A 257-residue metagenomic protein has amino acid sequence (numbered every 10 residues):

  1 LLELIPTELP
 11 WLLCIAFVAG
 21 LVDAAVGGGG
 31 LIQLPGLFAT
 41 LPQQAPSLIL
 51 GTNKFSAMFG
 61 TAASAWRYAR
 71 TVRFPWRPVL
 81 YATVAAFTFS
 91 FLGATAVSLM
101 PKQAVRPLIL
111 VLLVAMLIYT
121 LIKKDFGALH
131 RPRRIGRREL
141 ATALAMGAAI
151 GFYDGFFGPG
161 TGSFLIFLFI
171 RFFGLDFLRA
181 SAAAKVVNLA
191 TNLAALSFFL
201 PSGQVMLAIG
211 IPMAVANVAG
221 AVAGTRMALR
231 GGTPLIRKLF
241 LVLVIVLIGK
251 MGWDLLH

Functional and structural regions predicted by a protein language model:
L1-A45, H130-S181: Selected transmembrane alpha-helices and immediately adjacent juxtamembrane segments of polytopic inner-membrane
E8-L12, P78, A82, R106-I109 (+2 more regions): Residue-level signature of transmembrane alpha-helical entry/exit and packing/kink sites in multi-pass membrane
C14, V18, F59-A62, V84 (+8 more regions): Lipid-exposed faces of alpha-helical membrane segments in multi-pass integral membrane proteins
A39-T40, S98, P107, F167-R171 (+4 more regions): Transmembrane helix-loop junction
Q44-N53, R77-Y81, G174-K185: Membrane-interface alpha-helices at helix entry/exit sites of multi-pass transporters
G51-A104, N192-L235, V242: Selective hydrophobic functional segments
A63-R73, A94, K102, L110-I135 (+1 more regions): Transmembrane helix exit motif
L92, A149-P159, A195-G203, G210 (+1 more regions): Hydrophobic alpha-helical transmembrane segments in multi-pass integral membrane proteins
